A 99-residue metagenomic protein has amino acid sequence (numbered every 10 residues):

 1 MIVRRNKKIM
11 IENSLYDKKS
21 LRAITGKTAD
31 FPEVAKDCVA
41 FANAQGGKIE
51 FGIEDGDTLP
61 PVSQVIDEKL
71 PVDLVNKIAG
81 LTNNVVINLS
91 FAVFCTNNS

Functional and structural regions predicted by a protein language model:
M1-S99: Conserved N-terminal catalytic/coupling substructures associated with nucleotide/phosphate chemistry
